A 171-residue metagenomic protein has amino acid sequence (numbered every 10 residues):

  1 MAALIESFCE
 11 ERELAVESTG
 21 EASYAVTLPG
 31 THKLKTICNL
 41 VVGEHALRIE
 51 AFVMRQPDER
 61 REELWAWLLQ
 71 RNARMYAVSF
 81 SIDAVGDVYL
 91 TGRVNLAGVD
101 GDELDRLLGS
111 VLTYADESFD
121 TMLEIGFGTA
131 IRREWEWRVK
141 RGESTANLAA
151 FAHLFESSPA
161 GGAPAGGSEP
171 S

Functional and structural regions predicted by a protein language model:
M1-E59: N-terminal catalytic cores of peptidoglycan-degrading enzymes
M1-L4, E59-L64, E103, L107 (+1 more regions): Short amphipathic alpha-helical segments
M1-L4, W67-I82, T129-A149: A short, terminal or domain-edge coil/loop segment
E50-T91: Short, internal acidic amphipathic alpha-helical interface segments that mediate docking to partner proteins
V53-P57, V94-E103: A generic structural motif
G98-R138: A contiguous, mid-protein "functional segment" used to position or interact with cofactors/ions or partner subunits
L123-S171: Short, highly charged C-terminal tails/helix-capping segments
